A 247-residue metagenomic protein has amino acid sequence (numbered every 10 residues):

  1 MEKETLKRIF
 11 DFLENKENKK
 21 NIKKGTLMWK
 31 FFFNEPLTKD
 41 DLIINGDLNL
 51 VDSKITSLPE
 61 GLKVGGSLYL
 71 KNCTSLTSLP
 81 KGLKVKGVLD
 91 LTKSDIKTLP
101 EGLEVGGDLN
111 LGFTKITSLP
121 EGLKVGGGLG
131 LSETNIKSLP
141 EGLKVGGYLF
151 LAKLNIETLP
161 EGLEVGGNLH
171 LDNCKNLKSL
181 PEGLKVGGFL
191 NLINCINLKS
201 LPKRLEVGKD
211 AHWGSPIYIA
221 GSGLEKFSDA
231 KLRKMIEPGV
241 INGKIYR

Functional and structural regions predicted by a protein language model:
M1-V51, G223-R247: N-terminal capping/linker segments that flank leucine-rich repeat
E2-L13, W29-F31, D40, G66 (+7 more regions): Extended recognition/assembly regions associated with phosphoester-bond processing machinery
E4, L13-K16, N21, E60 (+7 more regions): Short, low-complexity interaction segments enriched in Ser/Thr/Pro/Gly
E4, R8-N21, L103, L123 (+5 more regions): Proteins with a high burden of low-complexity, intrinsically disordered sequence enriched in S/T/G/P/A and R, requiring
W29, I44-I55, V64-S75, V85-I96 (+7 more regions): Concave beta-strand-loop units of leucine-rich repeat
L37, L58, L76-L79, L99 (+6 more regions): Canonical leucine-rich repeat
D40-L42, E60-L62, K81-L83, E101-L103 (+5 more regions): Low-complexity, polar/charged sequence tracts that form flexible coils or short amphipathic helices and often embed
